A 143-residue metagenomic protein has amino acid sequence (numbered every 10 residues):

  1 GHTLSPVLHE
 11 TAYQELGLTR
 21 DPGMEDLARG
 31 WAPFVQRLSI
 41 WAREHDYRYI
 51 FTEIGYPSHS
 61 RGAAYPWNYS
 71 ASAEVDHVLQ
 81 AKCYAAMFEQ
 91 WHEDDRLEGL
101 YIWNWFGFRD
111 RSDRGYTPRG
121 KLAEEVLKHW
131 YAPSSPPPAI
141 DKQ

Functional and structural regions predicted by a protein language model:
G1-R29, Y47-R48, T52-Y56: Aromatic- and acid-rich polysaccharide-binding/catalytic face of secreted or lumenal carbohydrate-active enzymes
L16-A32, S70-L79, R114: The substrate-binding groove and active-site-proximal loops of carbohydrate-active enzymes, especially glycoside
F34-L38, A86-M87: Alpha-helical scaffolding within the catalytic cores of extracellular/periplasmic polymer-degrading hydrolases
L38-S39, R114: Short, well-ordered helical secondary-structure segments
W41-E44, W91-H92: Acidic (Asp/Glu)-rich catalytic clusters
H45-I50, D95-E98: Short, well-ordered coil/turn segments that N-cap beta-strands
R61-Q143: Aromatic-rich peripheral "rim/lid" segments of glycoside hydrolase catalytic domains that contact and position glycan
